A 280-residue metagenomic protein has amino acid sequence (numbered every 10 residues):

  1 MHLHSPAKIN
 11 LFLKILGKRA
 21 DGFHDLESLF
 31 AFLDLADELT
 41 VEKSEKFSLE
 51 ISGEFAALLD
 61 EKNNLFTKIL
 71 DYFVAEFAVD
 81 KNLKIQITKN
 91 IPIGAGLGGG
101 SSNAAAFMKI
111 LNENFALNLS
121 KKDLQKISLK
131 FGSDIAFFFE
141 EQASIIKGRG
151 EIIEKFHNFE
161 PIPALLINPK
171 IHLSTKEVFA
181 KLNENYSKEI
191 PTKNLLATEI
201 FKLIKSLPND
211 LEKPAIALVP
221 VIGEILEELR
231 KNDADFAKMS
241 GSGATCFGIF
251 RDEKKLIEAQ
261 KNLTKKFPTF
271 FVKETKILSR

Functional and structural regions predicted by a protein language model:
M1-A95, E113, L117-K122, K147 (+2 more regions): ATP-binding N-lobe of GHMP and related small-molecule kinases
L11, L39-V41, F66, G100 (+6 more regions): Residue-level signal for inorganic ion chemistry
F30-L33, S128, E228-L229, L263-T264: Hydrophobic C-terminal alpha-helix "anchor/cap" residues
A31-F32, L129-K130, F137-F139, F156-E160 (+1 more regions): Solvent-exposed alpha-helices and their adjacent loops that cap or buttress functional pockets in soluble metabolic
E45-D60, F107, L129, E199-P208: Short, basic/glycine-rich phosphate-binding loops at helix/coil junctions that contact nucleotide phosphates
L49, E140, I145-F236, R251-T264 (+2 more regions): Conserved, helical-rich catalytic subdomain that frames metal- and/or nucleotide-binding sites in enzyme alpha/beta
Q86-F115, S133, D235-F250: Glycine/serine-rich anion-binding loops at beta->alpha junctions that coordinate negatively charged ligand groups
A104, M108-I145: Contiguous, small/hydrophobic- and glycine-enriched helical/loop subdomains that border and often "cap" functional
